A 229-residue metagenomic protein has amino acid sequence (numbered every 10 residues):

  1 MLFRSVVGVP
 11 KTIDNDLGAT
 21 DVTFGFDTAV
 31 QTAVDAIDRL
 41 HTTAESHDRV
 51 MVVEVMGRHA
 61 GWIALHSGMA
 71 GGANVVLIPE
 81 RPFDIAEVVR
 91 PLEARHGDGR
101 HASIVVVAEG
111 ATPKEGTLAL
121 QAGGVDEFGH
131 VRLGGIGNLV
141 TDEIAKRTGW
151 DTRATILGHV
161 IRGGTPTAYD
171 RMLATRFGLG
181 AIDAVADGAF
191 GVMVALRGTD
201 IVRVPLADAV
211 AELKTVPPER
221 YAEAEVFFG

Functional and structural regions predicted by a protein language model:
M1-L2: Short, small-residue-biased leader/transition segments that mark boundaries at the very start of proteins
V7, F26-W150: Accessory alpha-helical/coil subdomains and C-terminal extensions that flank or cap enzyme catalytic cores
V9-D16, E80-F83, E109-T112, L157-V160 (+1 more regions): Short, ordered loop/turn segments at secondary-structure junctions
T12-N15, V22-D27, G180: Short alpha-helices
I13-G18, H59-I63, R203: Short, well-ordered, mixed-charge alpha-helical segments that flank or form enzyme active sites
D16-D21, A86-V88: Short, charged, surface-exposed secondary-structure boundary motifs
A19-T28, T165-R171: Short beta-strand elements at the ligand-binding edges of bilobed clamshell
R132-G229: C-terminal non-catalytic interaction/assembly regions of soluble proteins
